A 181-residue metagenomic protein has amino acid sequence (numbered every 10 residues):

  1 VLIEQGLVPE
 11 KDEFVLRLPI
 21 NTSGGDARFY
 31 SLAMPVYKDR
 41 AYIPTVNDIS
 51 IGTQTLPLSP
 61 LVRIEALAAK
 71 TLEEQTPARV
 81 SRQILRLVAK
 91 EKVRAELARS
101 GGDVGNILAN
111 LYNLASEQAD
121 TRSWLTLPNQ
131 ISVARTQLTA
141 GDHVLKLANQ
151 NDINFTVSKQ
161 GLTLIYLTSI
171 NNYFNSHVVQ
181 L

Functional and structural regions predicted by a protein language model:
V1-L181: Short loop/turn and low-complexity linker motifs enriched in small/turn-promoting residues
